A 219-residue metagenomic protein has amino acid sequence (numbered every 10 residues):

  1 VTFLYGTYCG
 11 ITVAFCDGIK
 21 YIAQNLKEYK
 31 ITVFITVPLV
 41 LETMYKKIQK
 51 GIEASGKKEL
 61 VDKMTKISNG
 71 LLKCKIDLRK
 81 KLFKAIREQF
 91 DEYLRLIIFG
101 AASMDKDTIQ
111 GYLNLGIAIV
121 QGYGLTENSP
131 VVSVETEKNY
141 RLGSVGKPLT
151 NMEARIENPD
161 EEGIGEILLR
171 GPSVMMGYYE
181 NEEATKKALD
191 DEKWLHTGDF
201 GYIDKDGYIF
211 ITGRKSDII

Functional and structural regions predicted by a protein language model:
V1-K80, Y93: Conserved AMP-binding/adenylation subdomain of ANL enzymes
C9, Y29, L115-A118, T150: Short, structured coil segments at secondary-structure junctions
A23, F83-I86, K186: Short hydrophobic/charged patches on amphipathic alpha-helices used for structural packing and interfaces
N25, T43-I48, I97-I98, K106-Q110 (+2 more regions): Adenylate-forming
D62-F90, L94-I117: Short gly/Ser/Thr-rich phosphate-binding loop of adenylate-forming enzymes
A101, G124, G146, D199: Active-site glycine-centered loops adjacent to acidic/histidine catalytic or metal-binding residues that shape
M104-K106, L113-A118, L125-G143, N158 (+1 more regions): Active-site loops of AMP-binding adenylate-forming
P148, M152-E157, E161-I219: Conserved ATP-binding/catalytic segment of the ANL
